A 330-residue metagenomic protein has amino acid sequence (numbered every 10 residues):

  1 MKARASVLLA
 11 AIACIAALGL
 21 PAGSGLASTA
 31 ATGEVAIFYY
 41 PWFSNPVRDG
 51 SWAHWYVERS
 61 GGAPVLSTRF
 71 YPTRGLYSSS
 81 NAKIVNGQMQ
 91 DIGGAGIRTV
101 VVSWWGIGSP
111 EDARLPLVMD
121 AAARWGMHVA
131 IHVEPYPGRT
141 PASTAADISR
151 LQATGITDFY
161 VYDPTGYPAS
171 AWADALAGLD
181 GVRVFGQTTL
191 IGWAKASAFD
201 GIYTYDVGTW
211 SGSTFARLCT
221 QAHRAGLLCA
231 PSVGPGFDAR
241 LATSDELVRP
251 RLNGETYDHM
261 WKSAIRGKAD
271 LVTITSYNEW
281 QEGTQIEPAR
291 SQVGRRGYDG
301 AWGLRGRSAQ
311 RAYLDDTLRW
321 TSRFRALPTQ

Functional and structural regions predicted by a protein language model:
K2-A27: Secretory targeting and sorting signals
S28-Q330: Glycan-processing catalytic domains of CAZymes
